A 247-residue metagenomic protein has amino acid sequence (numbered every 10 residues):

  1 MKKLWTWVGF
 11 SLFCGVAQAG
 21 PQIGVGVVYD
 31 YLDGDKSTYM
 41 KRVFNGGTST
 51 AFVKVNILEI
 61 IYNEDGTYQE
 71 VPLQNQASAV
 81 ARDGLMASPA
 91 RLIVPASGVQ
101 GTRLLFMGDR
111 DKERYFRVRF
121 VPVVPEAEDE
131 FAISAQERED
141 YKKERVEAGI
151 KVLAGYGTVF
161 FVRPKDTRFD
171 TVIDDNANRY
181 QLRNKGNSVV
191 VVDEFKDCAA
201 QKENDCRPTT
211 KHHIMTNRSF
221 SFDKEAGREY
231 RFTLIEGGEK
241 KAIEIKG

Functional and structural regions predicted by a protein language model:
M1-L4: Positively charged n-region of N-terminal signal peptides that target proteins for export
W7-G15: Bacterial N-terminal signal peptides
G20-S49, D166-D175: Beta-sheet-dominated interaction scaffolds and their linkers
V43-S49, F106, Y180-S188: Asparagine-centered strand-capping/turn motif at beta-strand->loop junctions
A51-A79, V121, N187-K202: Short acidic, flexible loop segments centered on an aromatic residue
L58-I60, M107-T167, Y230-G247: Terminal connector regions
L73-D109, E203-E229: Intrinsically disordered, low-complexity Pro/Gly/Ser/Thr-rich segments with frequent PxxP/GP/PP motifs and embedded
D174-G247: Intrinsically disordered, low-complexity segments enriched in serine, threonine, and glycine
